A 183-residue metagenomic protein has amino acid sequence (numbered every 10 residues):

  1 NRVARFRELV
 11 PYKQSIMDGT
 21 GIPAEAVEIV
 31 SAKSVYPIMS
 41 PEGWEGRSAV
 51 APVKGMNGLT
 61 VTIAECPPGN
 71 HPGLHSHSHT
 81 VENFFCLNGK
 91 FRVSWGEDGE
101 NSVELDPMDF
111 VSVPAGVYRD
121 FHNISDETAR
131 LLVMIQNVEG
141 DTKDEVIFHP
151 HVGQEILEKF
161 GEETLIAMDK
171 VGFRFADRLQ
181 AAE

Functional and structural regions predicted by a protein language model:
N1, D120-E183: Double-stranded beta-helix
N1-G58, E162-E183: A short, N-terminal "cap"/entry segment at the start of jelly-roll beta-barrel domains of the cupin/DSBH fold
S40-S48, T62-H77: Conserved short histidine dyad/triad with adjacent acidic residue
N57, P67-N70, K90-R92: Short, charged/polar surface micro-motifs in flexible loops or helix N-caps
V61-E65, N83, S102, F110-S112 (+1 more regions): Conserved hydrophobic/aromatic beta-strand scaffold that supports enzyme active sites
I63, S76, W95-E97, N123 (+1 more regions): Residue-level recognition of conserved beta-strand positions in structured domain cores
P67, L105-D126, I135-Q136: Conserved metal-binding segment of the jelly-roll/cupin
L74, T80-P107, V117: A short beta-strand-loop-beta hairpin characteristic of the jelly-roll/cupin
